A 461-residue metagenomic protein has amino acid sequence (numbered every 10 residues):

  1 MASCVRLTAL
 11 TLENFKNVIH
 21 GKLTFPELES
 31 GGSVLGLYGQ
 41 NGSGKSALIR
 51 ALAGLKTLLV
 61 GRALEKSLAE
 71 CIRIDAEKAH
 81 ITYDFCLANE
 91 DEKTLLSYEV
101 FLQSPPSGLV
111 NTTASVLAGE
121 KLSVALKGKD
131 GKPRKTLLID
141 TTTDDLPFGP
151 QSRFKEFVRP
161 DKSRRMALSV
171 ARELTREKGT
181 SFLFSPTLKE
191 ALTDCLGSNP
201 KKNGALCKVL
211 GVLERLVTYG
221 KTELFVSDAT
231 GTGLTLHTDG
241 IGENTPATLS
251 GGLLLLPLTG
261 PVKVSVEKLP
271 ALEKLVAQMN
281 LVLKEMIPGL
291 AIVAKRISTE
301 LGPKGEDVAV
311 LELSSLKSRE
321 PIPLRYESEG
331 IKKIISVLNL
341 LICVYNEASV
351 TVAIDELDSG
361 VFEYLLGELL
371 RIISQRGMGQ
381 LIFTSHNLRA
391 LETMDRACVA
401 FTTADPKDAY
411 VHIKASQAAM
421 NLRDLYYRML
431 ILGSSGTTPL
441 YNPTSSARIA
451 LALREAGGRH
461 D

Functional and structural regions predicted by a protein language model:
M1-K66, L275, G305-P443, A447-I449 (+1 more regions): Switch/communication elements of ASCE P-loop NTPase nucleotide-binding domains
L10, E120-L122, V293-K295: Generic beta-strand hydrophobic packing signal
E13, T24-L28, D84-C86, F101-Q103 (+2 more regions): A structural detector for beta-sheet-dominated domains
I49-G108: Conserved P-loop NTP-binding catalytic core
R62, E92, L283-I292: Short secondary-structure junctions
K66-A69, L290-V308: Long, charged, glycine-rich C-terminal linkers/tails
E92-K129, G149-S152, E300-S314, K407-Q417: Short, well-ordered strand-loop elements centered on a beta-strand within folded domains, enriched for acidic residues
S104-E285: Electropositive, glycine-dotted interaction segments that contact anionic polymers or phosphate-rich ligands
